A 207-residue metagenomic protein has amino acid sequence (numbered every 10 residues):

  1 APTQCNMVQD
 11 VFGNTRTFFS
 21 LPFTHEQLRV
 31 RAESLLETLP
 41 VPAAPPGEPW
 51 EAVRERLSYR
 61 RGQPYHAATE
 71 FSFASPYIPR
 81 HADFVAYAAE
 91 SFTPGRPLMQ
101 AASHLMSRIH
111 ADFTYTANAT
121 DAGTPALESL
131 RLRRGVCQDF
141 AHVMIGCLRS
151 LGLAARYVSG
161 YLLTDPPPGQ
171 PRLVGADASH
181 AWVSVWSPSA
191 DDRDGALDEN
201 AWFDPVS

Functional and structural regions predicted by a protein language model:
A1-Y59: Intrinsically disordered, low-complexity N-terminal segments that are enriched in acidic
Q4, V8, A111, D121-A122 (+3 more regions): Glycine-rich, flexible loop/turn motifs
N6-R16, E33-L35, Y65-A74, D192-G195 (+1 more regions): Low-complexity, flexible helical/coil segments
T24-L28, Y65, A176-S179, L197: A short, structural micro-pattern
A32-S34, L105, V183: A structural signal for short, well-ordered beta-strand segments
T38, A52-G135, V143, L151: Secondary-structure boundary elements
S107, D139-S207: Hydrophobic/aromatic-rich core segments of domains that either
